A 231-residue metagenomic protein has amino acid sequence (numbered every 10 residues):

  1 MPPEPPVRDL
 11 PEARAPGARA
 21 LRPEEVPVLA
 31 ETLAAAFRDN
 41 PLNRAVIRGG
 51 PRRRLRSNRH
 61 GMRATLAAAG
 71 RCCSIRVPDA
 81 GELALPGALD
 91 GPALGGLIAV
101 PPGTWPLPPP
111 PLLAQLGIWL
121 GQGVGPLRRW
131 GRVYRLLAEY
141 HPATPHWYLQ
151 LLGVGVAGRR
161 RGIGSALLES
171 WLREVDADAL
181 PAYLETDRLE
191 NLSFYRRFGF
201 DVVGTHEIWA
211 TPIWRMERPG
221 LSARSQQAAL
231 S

Functional and structural regions predicted by a protein language model:
G17-E31, A35, D39: A short beta-loop-alpha structural element at the N-terminal edge of CoA-dependent acyl/N-acetyltransferase catalytic
N40-R63: Conserved GNAT-fold acetyl-CoA-binding loop/helix
S57-P86, P142-Y148: A short helix-loop-beta-strand connector motif used in the catalytic cores of GNAT acetyltransferases and, in some
A88-G153, R159: Conserved acyl-donor/pantetheine-binding loop and adjacent beta-alpha core of acyl/acetyltransferases and related
P145-W147, E174-D187: Conserved GNAT acetyl-CoA-binding A-motif
V154, R160-R173, R197: Conserved acetyl-CoA-binding loop-helix of GNAT-fold acetyltransferases
S165, A177-A179, R188-T205, W209-P212: Conserved active-site alpha-helix within GNAT-family acetyltransferase domains
L180-L189, I208-S231: C-terminal "cap" of GNAT-fold acetyltransferases
